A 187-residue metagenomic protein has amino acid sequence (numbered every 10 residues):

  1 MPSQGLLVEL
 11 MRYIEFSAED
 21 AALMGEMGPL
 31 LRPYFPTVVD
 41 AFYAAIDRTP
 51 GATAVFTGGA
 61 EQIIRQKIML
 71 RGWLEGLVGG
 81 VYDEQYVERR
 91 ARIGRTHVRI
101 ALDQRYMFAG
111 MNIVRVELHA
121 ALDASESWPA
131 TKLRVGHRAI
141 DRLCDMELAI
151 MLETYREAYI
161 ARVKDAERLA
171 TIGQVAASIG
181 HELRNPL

Functional and structural regions predicted by a protein language model:
P2-G5, M11-E19, L30, R71-K164: Long, amphipathic alpha-helical coupling/dimerization segments that relay conformational signals between
P2-P50: Basic/polar, acidic-poor N-terminal "presequence/leader" segments that form or can form short amphipathic helices
M27, Y34, G58-G59, T96 (+3 more regions): Surface-exposed loop/turn and secondary-structure junction residues enriched for glycine/proline
L30, Y34-F42, V55, Q66-L70 (+2 more regions): Residue-level detector of well-ordered alpha-helical segments, enriched for hydrophobic/aromatic packing positions
F42-Y43, D47-V78: Structured interaction and signal-relay segments at domain junctions
I160-H181: Conserved HAMP-HisKA connector
L183-L187: Short post-phosphohistidine helix in the DHp/HisKA domain of histidine kinases
